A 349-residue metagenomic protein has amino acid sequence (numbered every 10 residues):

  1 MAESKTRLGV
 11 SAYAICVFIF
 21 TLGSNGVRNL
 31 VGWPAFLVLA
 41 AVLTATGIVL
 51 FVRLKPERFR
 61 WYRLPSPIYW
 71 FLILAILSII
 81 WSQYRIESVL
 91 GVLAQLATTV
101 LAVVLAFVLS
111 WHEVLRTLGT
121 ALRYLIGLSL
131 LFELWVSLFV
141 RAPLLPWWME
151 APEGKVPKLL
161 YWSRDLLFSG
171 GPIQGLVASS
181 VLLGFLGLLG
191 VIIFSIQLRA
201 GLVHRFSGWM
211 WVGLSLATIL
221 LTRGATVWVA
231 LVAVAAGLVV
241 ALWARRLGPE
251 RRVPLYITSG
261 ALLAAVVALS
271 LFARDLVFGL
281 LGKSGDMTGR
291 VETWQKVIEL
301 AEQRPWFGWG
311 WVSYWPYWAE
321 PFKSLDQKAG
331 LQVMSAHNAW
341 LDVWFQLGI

Functional and structural regions predicted by a protein language model:
M1-L77, E113: Transmembrane signal-anchor hairpin modules in multi-pass inner-membrane enzymes, especially those that act on
T21-V27, L160-L176, E292, Q327-L341: Juxtamembrane membrane-water interface segments that cap and precede transmembrane helices
P34-L50, V92-L101, L183-G190, V229-A236: Membrane-embedded alpha-helical segments of multi-pass membrane proteins, especially the transmembrane helices
Q83-S137: Transmembrane alpha-helical segments and their membrane-water interfaces
H112-L122, V203-W209, R246-A261: Membrane-interfacial entry segments at the cytosolic side of transmembrane helices
G119-L242: Alpha-helical transmembrane segments of multi-pass inner-membrane proteins
L131, W135-V140, V239-G285, E302-Q303 (+1 more regions): A membrane-periplasm/extracellular boundary helix in multi-pass inner-membrane enzymes that assemble envelope glycans
L276-Q295, E299, Q303, F307-L347: Long extracytoplasmic/lumenal interhelical loops at the membrane interface of multi-pass membrane proteins
